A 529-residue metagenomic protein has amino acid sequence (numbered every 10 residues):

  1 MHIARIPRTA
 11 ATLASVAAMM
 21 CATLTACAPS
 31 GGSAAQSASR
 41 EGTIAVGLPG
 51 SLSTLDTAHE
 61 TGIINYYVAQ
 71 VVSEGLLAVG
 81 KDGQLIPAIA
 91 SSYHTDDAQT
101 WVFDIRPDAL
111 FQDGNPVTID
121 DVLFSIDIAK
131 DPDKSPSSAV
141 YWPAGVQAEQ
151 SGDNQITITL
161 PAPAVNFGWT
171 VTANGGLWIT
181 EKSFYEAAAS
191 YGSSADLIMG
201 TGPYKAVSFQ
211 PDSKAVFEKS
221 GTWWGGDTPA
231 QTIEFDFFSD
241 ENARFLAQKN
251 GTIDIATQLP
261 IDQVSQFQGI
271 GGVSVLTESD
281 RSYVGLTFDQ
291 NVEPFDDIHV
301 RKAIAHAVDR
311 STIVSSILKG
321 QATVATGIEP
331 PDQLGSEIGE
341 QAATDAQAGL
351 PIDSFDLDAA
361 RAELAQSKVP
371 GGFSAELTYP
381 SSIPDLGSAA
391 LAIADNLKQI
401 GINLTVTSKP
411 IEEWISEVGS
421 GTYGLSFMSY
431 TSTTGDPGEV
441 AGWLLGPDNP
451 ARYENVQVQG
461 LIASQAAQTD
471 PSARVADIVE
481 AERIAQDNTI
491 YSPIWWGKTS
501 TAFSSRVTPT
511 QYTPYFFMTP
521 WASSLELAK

Functional and structural regions predicted by a protein language model:
M19, Q210, V308-E337, D385-A394 (+1 more regions): Detector for C-terminal structural segments
G47-D96, D127, M199-G200: N-terminal lobe/hinge region of extracytoplasmic solute-binding protein
Q84, A173-D227, T232: Gly/Pro-rich hinge or "lid" segments in bacterial periplasmic/extracellular proteins
H94, D104, A139-F184: Surface-exposed binding/hinge segments that line and control ligand-binding clefts or catalytic entry sites
T118-S125, Q155-T159, G202-P203, A230-T232 (+4 more regions): Alpha-helical secondary-structure segments
V216, S220-Q266, N403: Ligand-site clamp/hinge motif
T323-E363, P384-L386: Structural transition elements
R361-S432: Ligand/substrate-recognition segments at binding pockets and active sites
